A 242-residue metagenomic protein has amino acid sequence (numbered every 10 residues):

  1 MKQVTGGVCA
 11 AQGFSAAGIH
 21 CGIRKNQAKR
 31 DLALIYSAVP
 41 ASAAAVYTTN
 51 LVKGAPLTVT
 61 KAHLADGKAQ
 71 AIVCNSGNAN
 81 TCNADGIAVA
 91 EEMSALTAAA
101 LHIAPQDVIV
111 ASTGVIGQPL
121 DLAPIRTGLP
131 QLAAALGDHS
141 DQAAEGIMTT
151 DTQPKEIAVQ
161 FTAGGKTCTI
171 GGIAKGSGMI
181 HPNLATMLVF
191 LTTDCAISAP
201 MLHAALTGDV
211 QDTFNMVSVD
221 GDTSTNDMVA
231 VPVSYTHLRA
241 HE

Functional and structural regions predicted by a protein language model:
M1-Y47: N-terminal amphipathic/basic leader segments beginning at the initiator methionine
I35-G67: Active-site-flanking structural segment that lines cofactor/substrate pockets
V52-H63, A88-A100, H203-M216: Short, well-ordered amphipathic alpha-helical segments that serve as non-catalytic structural scaffolds within diverse
Q70-G77, D107-T113, D227-V233: Glycine- and acidic-rich phosphate- and metal-coordinating loops
A100, P105-F214: Glycine-rich, mobile lid/loop segments that gate access to catalytic sites or pores
T193, V233-Y235: Channel- or pocket-lining gating/hinge segments that regulate access to a cavity or pore
V217-S218, L238: Glycine- and Gly-Pro-enriched alpha-helical subdomains that act as flexible, kink-prone "lid/hinge" or packing modules
T236-E242: Conserved small/polar residues in nucleotide/adenosyl-binding loops
